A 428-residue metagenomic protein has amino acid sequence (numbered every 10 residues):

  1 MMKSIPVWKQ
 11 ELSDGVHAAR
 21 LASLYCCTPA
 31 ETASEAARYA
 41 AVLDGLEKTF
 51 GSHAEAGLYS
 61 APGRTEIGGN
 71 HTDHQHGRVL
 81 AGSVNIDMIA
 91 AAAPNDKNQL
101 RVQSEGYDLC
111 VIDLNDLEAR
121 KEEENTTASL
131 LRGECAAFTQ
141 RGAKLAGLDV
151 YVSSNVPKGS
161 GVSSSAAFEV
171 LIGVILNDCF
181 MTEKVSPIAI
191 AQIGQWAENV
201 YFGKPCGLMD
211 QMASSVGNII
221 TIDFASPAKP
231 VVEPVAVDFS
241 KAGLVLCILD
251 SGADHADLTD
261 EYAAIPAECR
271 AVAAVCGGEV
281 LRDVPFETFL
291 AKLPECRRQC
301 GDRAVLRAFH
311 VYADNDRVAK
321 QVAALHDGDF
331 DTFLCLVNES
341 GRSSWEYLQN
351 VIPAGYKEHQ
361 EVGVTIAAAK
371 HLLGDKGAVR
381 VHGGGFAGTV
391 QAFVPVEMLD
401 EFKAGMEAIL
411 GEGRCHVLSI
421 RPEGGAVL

Functional and structural regions predicted by a protein language model:
M1-R64, I89, A93-E124, T221-R380 (+1 more regions): C-terminal nucleotide
S60-H76, N155-L171, D375-F393: Glycine/serine-rich anion-binding loops at beta->alpha junctions that coordinate negatively charged ligand groups
R78-D96, V216: Structural signature of FAD isoalloxazine-binding scaffolds in flavoprotein oxidoreductases
S83-N85, V162-T182: DPxDG-like acidic metal-binding loop motif
R101-Q103, G147-S154, K184-W196, L334-E339 (+1 more regions): Beta-strand segments within the central parallel beta-sheet cores of soluble alpha/beta enzyme folds
C135-P157: Glycine- and acidic-rich phosphate- and metal-coordinating loops
Q140-L148, L176-I190, V396-I409: Phosphate-handling active-site elements
